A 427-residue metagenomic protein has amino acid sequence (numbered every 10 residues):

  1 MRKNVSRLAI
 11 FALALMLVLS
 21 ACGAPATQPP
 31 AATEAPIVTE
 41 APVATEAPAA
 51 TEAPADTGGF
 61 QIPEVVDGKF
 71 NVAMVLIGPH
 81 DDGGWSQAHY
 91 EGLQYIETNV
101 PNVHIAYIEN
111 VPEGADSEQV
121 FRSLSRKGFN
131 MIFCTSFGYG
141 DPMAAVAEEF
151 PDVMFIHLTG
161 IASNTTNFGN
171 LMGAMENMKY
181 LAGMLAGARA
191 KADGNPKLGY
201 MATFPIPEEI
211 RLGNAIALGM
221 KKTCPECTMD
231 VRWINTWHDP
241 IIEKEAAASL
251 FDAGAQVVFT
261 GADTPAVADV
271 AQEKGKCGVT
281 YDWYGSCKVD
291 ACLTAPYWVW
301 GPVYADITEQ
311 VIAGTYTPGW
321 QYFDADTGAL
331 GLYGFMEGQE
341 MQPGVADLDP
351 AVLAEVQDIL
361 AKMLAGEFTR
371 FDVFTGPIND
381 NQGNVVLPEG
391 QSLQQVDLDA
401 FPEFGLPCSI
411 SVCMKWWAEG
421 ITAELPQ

Functional and structural regions predicted by a protein language model:
M1-A12: Bacterial N-terminal signal peptides that target proteins for export
M16-A21: C-terminal motif of bacterial Sec signal peptides marking the signal peptidase cleavage site
A24-Q427: A residue-level marker of the well-folded mature domains of exported/periplasmic proteins
